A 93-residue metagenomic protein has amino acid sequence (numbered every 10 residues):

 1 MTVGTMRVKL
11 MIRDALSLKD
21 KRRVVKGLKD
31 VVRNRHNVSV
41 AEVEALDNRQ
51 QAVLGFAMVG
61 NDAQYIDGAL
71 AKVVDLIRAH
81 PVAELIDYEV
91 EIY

Functional and structural regions predicted by a protein language model:
T2-M6, N34-H36, Q50-L54, E84-I86: A generic structural signal for short beta-strands and their flanking turns/coil linkers
V3, A41-D62, E91: Short, charge-patterned binding micro-sites
G4-R13, L18: Short glycine-/aliphatic-rich beta-strand segments at the starts of folded cytosolic domains
S17, V31-R33, N37-E44, D67: Amphipathic alpha-helical assembly/interaction segments
K21: C-terminal binding/interaction regions
L28-V31, R35, V73-L76: Conserved short hydrophobic interaction patches
M58-Y93: C-terminal structural segments of small proteins and small subunits
